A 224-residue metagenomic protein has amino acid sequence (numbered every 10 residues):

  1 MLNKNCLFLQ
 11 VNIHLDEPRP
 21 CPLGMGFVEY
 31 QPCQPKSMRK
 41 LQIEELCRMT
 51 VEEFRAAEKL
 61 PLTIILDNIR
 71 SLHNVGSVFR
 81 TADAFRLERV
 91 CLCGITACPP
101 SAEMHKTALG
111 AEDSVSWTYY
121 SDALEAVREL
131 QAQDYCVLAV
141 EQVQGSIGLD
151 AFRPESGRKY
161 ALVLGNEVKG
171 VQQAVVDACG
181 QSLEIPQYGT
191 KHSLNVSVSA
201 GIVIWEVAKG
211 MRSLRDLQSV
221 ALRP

Functional and structural regions predicted by a protein language model:
M1-L2, I13-D16: Hydrophobic alpha-helical membrane-insertion segments
L7-Q10, P20-P224: Post-transcriptional modification and biogenesis factors for structured RNAs of the translation apparatus
